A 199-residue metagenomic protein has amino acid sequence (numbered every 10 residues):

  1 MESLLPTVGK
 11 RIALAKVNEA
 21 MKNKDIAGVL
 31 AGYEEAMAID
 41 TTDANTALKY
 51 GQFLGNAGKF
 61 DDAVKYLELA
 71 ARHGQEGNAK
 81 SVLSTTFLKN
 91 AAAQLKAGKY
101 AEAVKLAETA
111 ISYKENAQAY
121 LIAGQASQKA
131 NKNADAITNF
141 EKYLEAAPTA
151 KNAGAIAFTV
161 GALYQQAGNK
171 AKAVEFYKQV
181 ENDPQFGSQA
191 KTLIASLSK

Functional and structural regions predicted by a protein language model:
P6, T41, G74-Q75, K114-E115 (+2 more regions): Short coil turns that delineate tetratricopeptide repeat
T7, R11, N45, N78-S81 (+4 more regions): Start-of-helix register in tetratricopeptide repeats
R11, A15, K49, V82-L83 (+4 more regions): Canonical tetratricopeptide repeat
